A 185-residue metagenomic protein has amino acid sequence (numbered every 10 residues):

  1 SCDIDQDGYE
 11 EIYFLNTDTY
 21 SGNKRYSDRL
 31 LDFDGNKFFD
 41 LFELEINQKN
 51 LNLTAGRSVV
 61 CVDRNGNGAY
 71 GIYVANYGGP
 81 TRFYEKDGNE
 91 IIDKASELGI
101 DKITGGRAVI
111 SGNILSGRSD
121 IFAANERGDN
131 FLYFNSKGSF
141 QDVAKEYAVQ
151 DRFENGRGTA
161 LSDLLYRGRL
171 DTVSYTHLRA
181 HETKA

Functional and structural regions predicted by a protein language model:
S1-Q6, G56-R64, R107-L115, R157-L170: Beta-propeller blade termini
D3, N16-T17, D63, N76 (+6 more regions): Residues that line or immediately flank small-molecule/substrate-binding pockets and catalytic motifs
Q6-L15, N67-V74, S116-A124, R167-Y175: Acidic/hydrophobic-patterned starts of short beta strands in beta-sheet-rich repeat architectures
G8-L31: A generic tandem-repeat structural signature
D18-S21, G79, G128-D129, L178: Short glycine/acidic-enriched loop and turn motifs that connect beta-strands
Y26, A55, G79, G105 (+2 more regions): Beta-rich catalytic cores
L31-T54, G71-Y73, Y84-T104, D120-A123 (+1 more regions): Blade-edge motifs of beta-propeller repeat domains
T176-A185: Conserved small/polar residues in nucleotide/adenosyl-binding loops
